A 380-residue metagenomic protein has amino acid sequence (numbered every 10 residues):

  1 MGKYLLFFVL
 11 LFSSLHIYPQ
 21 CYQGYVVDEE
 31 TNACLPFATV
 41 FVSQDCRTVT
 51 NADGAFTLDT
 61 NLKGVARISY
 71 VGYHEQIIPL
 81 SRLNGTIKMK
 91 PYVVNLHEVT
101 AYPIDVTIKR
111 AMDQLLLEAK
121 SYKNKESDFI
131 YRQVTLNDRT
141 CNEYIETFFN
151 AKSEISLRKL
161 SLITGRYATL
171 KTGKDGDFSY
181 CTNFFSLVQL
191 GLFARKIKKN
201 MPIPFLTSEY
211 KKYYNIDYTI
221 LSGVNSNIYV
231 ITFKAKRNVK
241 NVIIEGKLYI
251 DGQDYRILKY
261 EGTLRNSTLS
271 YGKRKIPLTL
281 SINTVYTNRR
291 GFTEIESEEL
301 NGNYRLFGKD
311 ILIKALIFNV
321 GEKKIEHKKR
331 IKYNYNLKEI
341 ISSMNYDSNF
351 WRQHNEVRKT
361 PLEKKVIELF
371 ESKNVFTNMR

Functional and structural regions predicted by a protein language model:
Y22, E29-Q44: Short, ordered, surface-exposed loop/turn motifs in non-cytosolic proteins
Y22-E29, G54, I87, V99: A short, amphipathic beta-strand motif
N32-L35, T57-G64: Short Pro-Gly-centered beta-turn/loop motif in secreted/extracellular proteins
A38-V42, A66, A101: Hydrophobic beta-strand segments
V42, R67-I78: A short, solvent-exposed loop/turn motif at the edges and junctions of modular extracellular/periplasmic domains
C46-A55: Short, acidic Ser/Thr/Gly-rich low-complexity loop/linker segments typical of extracellular and cell-surface proteins
K88-N215, S222-N227, P277-T279, R289-R380: Surface-exposed, low-complexity/disordered segments and acidic/polar micro-motifs at processing/linker regions
I203-G262: Extended beta-strand-rich segments in extracellular/periplasmic secretory proteins, especially within noncatalytic
